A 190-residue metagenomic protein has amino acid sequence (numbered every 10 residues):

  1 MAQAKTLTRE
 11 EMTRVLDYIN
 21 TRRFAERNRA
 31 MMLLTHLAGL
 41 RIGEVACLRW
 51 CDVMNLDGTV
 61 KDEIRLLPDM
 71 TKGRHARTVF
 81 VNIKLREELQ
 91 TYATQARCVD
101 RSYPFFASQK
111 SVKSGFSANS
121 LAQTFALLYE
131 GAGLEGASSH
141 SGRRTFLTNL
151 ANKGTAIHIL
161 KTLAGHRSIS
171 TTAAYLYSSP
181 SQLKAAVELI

Functional and structural regions predicted by a protein language model:
A2, M70-Q90, Y103-T124: C-terminal catalytic core of Y-nucleophile DNA break-rejoin enzymes
R9-A38, I42: Basic, Lys/Arg- and aromatic-enriched nucleic-acid-binding interface segment
N28, E135-K153: Short basic/aromatic active-site micro-motif
M31, I42, R144, I157 (+1 more regions): Helix-turn-helix DNA-binding elements, focusing on the entry/boundary residues of the two helices that contact DNA
L34-T35, N149-L150, T162: Short alpha-helical segment immediately N-terminal to, or the first helix within, an HTH/HTH-like DNA-binding domain
E44-A46, A137, L147, T155-G165: Active-site-proximal segment of tyrosine recombinases
C47-A76, F80, L85: Conserved tyrosine-mediated DNA breakage-rejoining catalytic core shared by Y-recombinases
M70, A164-L189: Catalytic-site neighborhood detector that most strongly recognizes the C-terminal catalytic loop/helix of tyrosine
